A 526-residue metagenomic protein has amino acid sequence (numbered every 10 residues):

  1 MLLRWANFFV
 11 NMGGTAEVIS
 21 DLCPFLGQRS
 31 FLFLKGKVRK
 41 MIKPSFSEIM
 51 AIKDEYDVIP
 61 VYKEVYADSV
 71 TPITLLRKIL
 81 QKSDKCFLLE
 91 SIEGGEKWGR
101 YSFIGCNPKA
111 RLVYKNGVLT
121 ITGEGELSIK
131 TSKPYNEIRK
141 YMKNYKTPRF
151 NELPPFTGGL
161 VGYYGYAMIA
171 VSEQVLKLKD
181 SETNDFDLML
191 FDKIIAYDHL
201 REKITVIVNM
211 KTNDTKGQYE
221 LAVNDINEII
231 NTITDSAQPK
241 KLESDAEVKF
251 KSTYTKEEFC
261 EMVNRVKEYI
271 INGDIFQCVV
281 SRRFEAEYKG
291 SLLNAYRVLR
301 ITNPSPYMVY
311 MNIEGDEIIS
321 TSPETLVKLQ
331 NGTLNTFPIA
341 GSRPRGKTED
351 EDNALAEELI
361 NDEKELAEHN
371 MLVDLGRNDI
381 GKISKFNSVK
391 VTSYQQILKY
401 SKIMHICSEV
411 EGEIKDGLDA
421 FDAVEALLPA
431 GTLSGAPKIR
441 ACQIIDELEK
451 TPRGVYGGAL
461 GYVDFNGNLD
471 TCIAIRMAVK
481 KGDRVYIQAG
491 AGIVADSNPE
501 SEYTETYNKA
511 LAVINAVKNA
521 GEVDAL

Functional and structural regions predicted by a protein language model:
R4, E17, D21-P24, Q28-L32 (+1 more regions): Intrinsically disordered, low-complexity segments enriched in serine/proline and basic residues
W5-F9: N-terminal, intrinsically disordered, basic low-complexity segments enriched in Arg/Pro/Ser/Thr
N11, E17-I19, R39, N224 (+1 more regions): N-terminal non-cleavable signal-anchor helices
G13-G14, G27, G36, G458: Residue-identity detector for glycine
S30-K40: Short, Lys/Arg-enriched N-terminal segments with co-localized hydrophobic residues within the first ~10-30 amino acids
M41-L526: Extended alpha-helical targeting/anchoring segments, especially N-terminal organellar/secretory targeting helices
